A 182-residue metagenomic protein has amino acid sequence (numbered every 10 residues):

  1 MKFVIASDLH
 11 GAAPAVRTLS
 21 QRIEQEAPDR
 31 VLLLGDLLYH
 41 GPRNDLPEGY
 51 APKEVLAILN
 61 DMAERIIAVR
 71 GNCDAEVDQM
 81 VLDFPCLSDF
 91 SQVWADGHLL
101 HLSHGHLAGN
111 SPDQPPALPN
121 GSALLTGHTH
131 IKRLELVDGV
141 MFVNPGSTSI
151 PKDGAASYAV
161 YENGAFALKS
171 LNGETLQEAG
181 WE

Functional and structural regions predicted by a protein language model:
K2-A95: Core catalytic region of metal-dependent phosphoesterases/phosphodiesterases, especially metallo-beta-lactamase-like
K2-H10, H98-H106, M141-G146: Active-site-proximal beta-strand elements of phosphoester/diester hydrolases
F3, Q21, L171-E182: Catalytic phosphate/metal-binding cores of nucleic-acid and nucleotide-processing enzymes, i.e., regions that mediate
R30, L100, S122-A123: Short, Asp-centered acidic motifs that coordinate Mg2+ and/or phosphate in catalytic or ligand-binding sites
L37, N72-C73, L99, H106 (+1 more regions): Short, flexible active-site-adjacent loop segments at beta-strand->alpha-helix junctions, enriched in small/polar
P42-D45, D78-L82, S88, D113-Q114 (+3 more regions): Short, well-ordered secondary-structure micro-motifs
H106-E178: Conserved beta-sheet core of the metallophosphoesterase superfamily
